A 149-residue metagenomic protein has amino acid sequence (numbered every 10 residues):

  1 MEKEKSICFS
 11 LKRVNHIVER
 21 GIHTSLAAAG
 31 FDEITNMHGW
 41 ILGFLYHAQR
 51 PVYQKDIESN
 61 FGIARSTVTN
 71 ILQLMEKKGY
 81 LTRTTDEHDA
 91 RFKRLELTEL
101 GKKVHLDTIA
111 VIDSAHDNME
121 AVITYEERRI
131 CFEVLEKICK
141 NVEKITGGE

Functional and structural regions predicted by a protein language model:
M1, Y125-E149: C-terminal regulatory/oligomerization modules of transcriptional regulators
M1-D32: N-terminal leader segment of winged-helix/HTH proteins
C8-F9, E33-G43, S66: Short alpha-helical elements of helix-turn-helix
G21, W40-G43, K103, I130: Pre-recognition alpha-helix immediately N-terminal to the DNA-recognition helix within helix-turn-helix or winged-helix
G43-H47, I109, E136: Short, locally clustered residues in the helix-turn-helix/winged-helix DNA-binding domain
A48-Y53: Short capping segments at the starts of secondary-structure elements
Q73-E133: Charged, amphipathic alpha-helical coiled-coil/dimerization segments
